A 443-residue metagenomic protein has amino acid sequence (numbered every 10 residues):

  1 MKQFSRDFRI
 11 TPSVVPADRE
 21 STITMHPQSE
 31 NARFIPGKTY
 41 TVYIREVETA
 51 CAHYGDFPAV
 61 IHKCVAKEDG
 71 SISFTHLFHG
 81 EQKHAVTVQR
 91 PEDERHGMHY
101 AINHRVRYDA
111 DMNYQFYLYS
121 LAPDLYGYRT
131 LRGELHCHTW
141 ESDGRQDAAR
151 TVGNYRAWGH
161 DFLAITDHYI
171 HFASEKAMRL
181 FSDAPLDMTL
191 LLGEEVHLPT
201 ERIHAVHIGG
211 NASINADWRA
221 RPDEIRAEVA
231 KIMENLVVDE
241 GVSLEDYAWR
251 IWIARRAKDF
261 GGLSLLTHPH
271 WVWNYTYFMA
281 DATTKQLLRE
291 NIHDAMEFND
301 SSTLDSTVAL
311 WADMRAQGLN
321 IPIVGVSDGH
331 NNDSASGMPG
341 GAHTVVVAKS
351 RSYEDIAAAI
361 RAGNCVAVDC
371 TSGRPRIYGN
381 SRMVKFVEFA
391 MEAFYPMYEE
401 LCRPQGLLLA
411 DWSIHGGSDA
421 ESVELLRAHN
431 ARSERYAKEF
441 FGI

Functional and structural regions predicted by a protein language model:
M1-T130, T200-S213, N274-I443: Charged catalytic cores and adjacent phosphate/nucleic-acid-binding surfaces used for phosphate/nucleic-acid chemistry
P123-G261, T267, E297-W311, D333 (+1 more regions): A metal-dependent hydrolase metal-coordination microenvironment
W249, G261-F278, I323-V326: Aromatic-lined carbohydrate-recognition surfaces of secreted/lumenal glycan-active proteins
